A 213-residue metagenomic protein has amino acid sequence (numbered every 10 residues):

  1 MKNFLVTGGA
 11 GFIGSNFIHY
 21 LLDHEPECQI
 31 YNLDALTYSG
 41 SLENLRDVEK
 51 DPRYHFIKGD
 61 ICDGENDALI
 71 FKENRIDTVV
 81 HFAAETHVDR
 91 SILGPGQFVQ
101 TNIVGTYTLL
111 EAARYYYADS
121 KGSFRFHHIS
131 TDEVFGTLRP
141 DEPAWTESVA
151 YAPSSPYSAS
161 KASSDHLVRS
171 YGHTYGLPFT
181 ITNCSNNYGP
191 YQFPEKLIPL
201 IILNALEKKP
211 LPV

Functional and structural regions predicted by a protein language model:
M1-N187: N-terminal Rossmann-like NAD(P)+-binding domain of SDR-like oxidoreductases, especially those catalyzing
L21, Y171, L197-A205: A short, amphipathic alpha-helix embedded in the catalytic core of nucleotide-handling enzymes
A162, N187-L200, E207-K209, V213: Glycine/proline-rich active-site loop of Rossmann-fold NAD(P)-dependent oxidoreductases
